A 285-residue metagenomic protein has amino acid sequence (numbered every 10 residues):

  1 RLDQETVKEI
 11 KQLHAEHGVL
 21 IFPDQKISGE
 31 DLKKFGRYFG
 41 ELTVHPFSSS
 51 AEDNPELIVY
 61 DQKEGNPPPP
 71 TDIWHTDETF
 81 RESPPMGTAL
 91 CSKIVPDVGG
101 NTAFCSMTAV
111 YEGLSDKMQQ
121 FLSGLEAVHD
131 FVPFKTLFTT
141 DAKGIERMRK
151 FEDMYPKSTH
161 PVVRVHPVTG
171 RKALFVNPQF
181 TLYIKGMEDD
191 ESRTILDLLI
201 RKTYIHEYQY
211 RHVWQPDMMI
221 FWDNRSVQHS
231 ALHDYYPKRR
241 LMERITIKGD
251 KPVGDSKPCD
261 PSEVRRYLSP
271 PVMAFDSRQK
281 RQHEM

Functional and structural regions predicted by a protein language model:
R1-M219, N224-M285: Non-heme Fe(II) oxygenase catalytic core, chiefly the N-lobe of the double-stranded beta-helix
